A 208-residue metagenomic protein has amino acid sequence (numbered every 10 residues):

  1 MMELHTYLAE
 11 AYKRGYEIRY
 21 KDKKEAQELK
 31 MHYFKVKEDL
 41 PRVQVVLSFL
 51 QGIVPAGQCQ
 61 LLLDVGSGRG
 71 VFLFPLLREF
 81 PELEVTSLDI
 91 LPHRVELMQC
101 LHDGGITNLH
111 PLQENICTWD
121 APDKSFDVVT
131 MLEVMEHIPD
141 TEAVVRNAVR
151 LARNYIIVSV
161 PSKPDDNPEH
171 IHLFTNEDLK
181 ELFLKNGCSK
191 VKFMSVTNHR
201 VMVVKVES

Functional and structural regions predicted by a protein language model:
M1-D123, V128, L132, E142-V145 (+2 more regions): Conserved N-terminal segment of class I S-adenosyl-L-methionine
L132-M135, S159: Residues lining the SAM
I138-P139, A152-R153: Helix-to-beta-strand junctions that scaffold the AdoMet/dcAdoMet cofactor pocket in Class I SAM-dependent enzymes
N147-L151: Conserved helix-to-beta-strand junction in the class I
R153-S162: Conserved beta-strand signature within the Rossmann-like core of class I S-adenosyl-L-methionine
P164-N167: Short, solvent-exposed loop/turn segments at secondary-structure junctions
